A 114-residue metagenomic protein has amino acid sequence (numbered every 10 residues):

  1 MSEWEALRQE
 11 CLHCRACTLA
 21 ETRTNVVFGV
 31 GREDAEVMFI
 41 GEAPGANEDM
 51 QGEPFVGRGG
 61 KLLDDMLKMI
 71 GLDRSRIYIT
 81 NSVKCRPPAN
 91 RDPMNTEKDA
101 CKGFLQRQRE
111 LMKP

Functional and structural regions predicted by a protein language model:
M1-P114: A polyanion-binding, active-site-adjacent surface
